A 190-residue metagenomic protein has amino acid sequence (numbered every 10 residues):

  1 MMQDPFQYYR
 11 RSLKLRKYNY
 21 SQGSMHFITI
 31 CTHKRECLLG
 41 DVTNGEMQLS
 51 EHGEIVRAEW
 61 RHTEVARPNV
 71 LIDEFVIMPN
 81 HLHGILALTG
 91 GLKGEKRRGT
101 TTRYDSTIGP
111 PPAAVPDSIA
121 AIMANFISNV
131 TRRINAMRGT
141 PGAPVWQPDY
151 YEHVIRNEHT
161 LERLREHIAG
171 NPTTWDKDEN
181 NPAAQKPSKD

Functional and structural regions predicted by a protein language model:
M1-D190: Short catalytic/metal-binding and nucleic-acid-binding patches
